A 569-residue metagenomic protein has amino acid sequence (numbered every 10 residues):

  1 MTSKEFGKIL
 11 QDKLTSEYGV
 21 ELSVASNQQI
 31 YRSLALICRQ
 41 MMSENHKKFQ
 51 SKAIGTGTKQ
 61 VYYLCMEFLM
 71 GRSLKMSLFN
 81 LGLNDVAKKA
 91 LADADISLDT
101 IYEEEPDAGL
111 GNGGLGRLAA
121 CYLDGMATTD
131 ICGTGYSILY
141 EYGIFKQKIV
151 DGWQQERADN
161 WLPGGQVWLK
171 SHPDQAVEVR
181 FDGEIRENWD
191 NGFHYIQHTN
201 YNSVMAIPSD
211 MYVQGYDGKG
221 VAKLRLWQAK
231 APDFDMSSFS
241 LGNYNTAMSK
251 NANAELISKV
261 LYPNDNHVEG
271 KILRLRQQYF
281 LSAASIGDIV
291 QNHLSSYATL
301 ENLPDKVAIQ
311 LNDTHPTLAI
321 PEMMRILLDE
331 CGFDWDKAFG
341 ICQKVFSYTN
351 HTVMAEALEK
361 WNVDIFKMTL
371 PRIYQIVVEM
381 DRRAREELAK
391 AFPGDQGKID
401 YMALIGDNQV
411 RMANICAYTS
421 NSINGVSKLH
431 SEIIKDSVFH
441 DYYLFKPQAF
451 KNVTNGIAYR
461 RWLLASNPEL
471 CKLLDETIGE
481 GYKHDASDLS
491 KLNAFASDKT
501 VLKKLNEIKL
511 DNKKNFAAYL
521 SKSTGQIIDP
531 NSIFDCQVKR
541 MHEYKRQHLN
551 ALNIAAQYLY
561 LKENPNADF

Functional and structural regions predicted by a protein language model:
M1-F569: A conserved ligand/cofactor-binding region detector
